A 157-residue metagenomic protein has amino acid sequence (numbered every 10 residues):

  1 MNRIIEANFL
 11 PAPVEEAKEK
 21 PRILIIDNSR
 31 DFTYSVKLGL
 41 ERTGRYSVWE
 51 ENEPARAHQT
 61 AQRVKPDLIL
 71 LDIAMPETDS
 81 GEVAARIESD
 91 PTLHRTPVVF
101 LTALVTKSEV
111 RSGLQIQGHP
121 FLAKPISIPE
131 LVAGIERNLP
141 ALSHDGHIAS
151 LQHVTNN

Functional and structural regions predicted by a protein language model:
A7-E16, P140-N157: CheY-like receiver
R30-W49: Two-component/phosphorelay signaling modules centered on CheY-like receiver
K37, G81-E82, H94, V105-A123 (+2 more regions): Alpha4 helix (beta4-alpha4-beta5 surface) of REC/receiver domains from two-component response regulators
E50-L68: Acidic, metal-coordinating helix/loop segments flanking the phosphotransfer/catalytic sites of two-component signaling
N52-E53, D79-A85: Acidic catalytic/metal-coordinating carboxylates
D72, T102: Active-site residues of response regulator receiver
M75: Receiver (REC) domain active-site loop signature in two-component systems and cognate sites in sensor histidine kinases
I126-E136, S143, H147: C-terminal output helix
